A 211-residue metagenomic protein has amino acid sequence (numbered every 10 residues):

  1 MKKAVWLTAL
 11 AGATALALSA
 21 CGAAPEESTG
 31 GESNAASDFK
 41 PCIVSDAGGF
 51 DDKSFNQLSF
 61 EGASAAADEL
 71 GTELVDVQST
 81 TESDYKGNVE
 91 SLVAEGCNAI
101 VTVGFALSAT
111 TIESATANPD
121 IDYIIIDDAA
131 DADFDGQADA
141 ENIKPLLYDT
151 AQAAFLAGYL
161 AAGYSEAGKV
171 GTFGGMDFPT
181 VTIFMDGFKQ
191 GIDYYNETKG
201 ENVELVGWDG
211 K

Functional and structural regions predicted by a protein language model:
M1-T8: Bacterial N-terminal signal peptides that target proteins for export
A11-G12: Repetitive helical segments and hydrophobic/amphipathic motifs
A15-A20: C-terminal motif of bacterial Sec signal peptides marking the signal peptidase cleavage site
A23-K211: A residue-level marker of the well-folded mature domains of exported/periplasmic proteins
